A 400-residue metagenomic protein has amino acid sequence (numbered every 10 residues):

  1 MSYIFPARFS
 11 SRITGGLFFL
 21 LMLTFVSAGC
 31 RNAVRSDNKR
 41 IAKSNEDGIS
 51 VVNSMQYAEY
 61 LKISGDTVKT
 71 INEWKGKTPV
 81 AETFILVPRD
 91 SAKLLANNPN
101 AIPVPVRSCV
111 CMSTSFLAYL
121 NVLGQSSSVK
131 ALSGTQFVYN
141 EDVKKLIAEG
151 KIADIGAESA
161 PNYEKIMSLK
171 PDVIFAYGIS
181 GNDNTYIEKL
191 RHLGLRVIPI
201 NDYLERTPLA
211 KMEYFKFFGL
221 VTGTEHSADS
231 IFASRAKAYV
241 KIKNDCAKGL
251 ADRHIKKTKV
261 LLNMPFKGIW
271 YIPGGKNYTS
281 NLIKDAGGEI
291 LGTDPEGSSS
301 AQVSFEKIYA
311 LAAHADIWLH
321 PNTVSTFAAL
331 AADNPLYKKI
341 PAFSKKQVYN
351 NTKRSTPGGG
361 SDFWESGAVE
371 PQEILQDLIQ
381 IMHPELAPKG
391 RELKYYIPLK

Functional and structural regions predicted by a protein language model:
M1-D37, L378: Bacterial Sec-dependent N-terminal signal peptides
C30-L117, S227-L261, I381, L386-K400: Bacterial Sec-exported substrate-binding components of ABC uptake systems
N72-M167, V173-I179: A short, structured surface patch at a secondary-structure boundary
C109, S115-A118, T135-V138, A160-P161 (+7 more regions): Solvent-exposed loop/turn segments at secondary-structure junctions within structured extracellular/periplasmic domains
V110-C111, V129-L132, V173-Y177, V197-I200 (+4 more regions): Structural recognition of the beta-strand scaffold that forms the well-ordered cores of secreted hydrolase catalytic
K151, D172-F175, D183-I269, T293 (+1 more regions): Extracytoplasmic substrate-binding proteins
I242-N334: Flexible, glycine-rich surface segments
G292-D294, S298-K389, L393-K400: C-terminal soluble interaction/assembly domains
